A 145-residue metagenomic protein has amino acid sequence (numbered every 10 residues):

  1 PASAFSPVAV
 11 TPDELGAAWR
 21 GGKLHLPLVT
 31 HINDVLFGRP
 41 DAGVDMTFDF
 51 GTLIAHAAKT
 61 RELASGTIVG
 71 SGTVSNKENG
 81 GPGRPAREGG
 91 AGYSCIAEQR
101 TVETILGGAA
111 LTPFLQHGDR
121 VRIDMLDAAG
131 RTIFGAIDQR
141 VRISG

Functional and structural regions predicted by a protein language model:
P1-H56, R84, S94-A97, V102-E103 (+2 more regions): Glycine-enriched loop-and-adjacent helix/strand subsegments that border the catalytic/binding cleft of enzyme cores
G22-L24, H117, I133: Residue-level preference for beta-strand/loop junctions
I32-D34, M125-A129: Short acidic, glycine-rich loop/turn motifs
F37-R39, M46, N76-G80, A129-I133: Flexible loop/turn segments at secondary-structure boundaries
A55-K59, I123: Short basic/hydrophobic patches in alpha-helices and adjacent helix-turn junctions that form amphipathic surface motifs
T60-T67: Beta-rich strand-turn-strand
T67-G118, D124-L126, G135-D138: Active-site pocket scaffolds in enzymes
